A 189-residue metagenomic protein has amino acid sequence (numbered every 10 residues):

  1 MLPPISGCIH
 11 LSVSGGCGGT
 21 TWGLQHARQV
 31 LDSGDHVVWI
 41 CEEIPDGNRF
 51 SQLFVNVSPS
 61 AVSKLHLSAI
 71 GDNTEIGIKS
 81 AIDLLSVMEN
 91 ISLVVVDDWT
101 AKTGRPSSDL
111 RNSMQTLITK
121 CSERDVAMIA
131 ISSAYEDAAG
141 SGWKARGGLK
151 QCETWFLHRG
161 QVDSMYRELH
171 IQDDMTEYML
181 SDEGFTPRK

Functional and structural regions predicted by a protein language model:
M1-G7, G184, K189: A short, basic N-terminal segment
P4-S80: Conserved P-loop
W39-I40, V95-V96, M128-I131: A structural signal for short, well-ordered beta-strand segments and their strand-loop junctions that often border
E42-I44, W99, S133-A134: Short, ordered loop/turn segments at secondary-structure junctions
G47-R49, G104, D137-G140: Switch/connector loops and helix/strand junctions flanking conserved nucleotide-binding motifs in nucleotide-processing
Q52-N56, S108-R111, W143-A145: Short, glycine/charged-enriched secondary-structure capping and boundary segments
G71-V126: Phosphate-binding/switch loop-helix module in NTP-utilizing enzymes
V126-K189: Phosphate-binding/switch region of NTP-binding enzymes
